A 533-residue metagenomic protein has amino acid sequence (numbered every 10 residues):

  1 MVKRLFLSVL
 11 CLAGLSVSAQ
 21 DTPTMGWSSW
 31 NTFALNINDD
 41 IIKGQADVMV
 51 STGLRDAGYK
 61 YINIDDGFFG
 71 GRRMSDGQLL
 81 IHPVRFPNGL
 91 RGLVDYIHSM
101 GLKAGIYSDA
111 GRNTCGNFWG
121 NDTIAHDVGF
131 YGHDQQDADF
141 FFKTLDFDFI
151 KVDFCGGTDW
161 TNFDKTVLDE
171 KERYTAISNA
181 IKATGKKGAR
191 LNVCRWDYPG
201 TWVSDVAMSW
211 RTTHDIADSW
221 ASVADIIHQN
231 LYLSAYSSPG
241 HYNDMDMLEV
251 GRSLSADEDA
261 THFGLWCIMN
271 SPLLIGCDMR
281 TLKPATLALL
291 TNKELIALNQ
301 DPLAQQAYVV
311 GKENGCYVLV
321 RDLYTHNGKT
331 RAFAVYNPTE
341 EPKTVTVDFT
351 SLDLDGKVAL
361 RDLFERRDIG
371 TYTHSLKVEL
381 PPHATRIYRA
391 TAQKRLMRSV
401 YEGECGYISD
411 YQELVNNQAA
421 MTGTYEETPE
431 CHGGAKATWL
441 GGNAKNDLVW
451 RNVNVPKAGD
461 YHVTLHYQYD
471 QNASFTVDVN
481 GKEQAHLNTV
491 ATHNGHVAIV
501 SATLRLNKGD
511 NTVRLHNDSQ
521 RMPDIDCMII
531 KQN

Functional and structural regions predicted by a protein language model:
M1-Q20: Bacterial Sec-dependent N-terminal signal peptides
P23-S29, G58-D65, K103-S108, D148-D153 (+6 more regions): Structural recognition of the beta-strand scaffold that forms the well-ordered cores of secreted hydrolase catalytic
I41, Q45, M49-N162: Aromatic-lined carbohydrate-binding/catalytic grooves of carbohydrate-active enzymes
L102-G120, S178-G200: Aromatic-lined carbohydrate-recognition surfaces of secreted/lumenal glycan-active proteins
D127, Q136, A183-D278: Glycan-recognition surfaces
W266-M269, L274-G276, K312-L354, H383 (+4 more regions): Carbohydrate-binding surface patches
L274-T339, Q418-G441, G509: Glycan-recognition and catalytic regions of carbohydrate-active enzymes
K343, L352-K357, H374-N533: Extracytoplasmic
